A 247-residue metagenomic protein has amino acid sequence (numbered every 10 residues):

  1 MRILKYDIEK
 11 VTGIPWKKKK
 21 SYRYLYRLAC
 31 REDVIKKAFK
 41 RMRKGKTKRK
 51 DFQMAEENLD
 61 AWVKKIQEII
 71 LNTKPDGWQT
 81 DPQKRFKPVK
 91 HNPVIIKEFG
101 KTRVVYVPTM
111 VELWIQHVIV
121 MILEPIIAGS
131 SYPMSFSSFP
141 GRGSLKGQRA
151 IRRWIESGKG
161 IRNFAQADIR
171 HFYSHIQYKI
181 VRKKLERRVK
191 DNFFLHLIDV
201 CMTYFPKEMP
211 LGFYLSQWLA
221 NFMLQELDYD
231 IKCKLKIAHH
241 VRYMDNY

Functional and structural regions predicted by a protein language model:
M1-E68: Non-catalytic, polymerase-adjacent accessory regions of viral genome-replication enzymes
I8, T12-W16, K20-Y26, Q116 (+1 more regions): Active-site-proximal segment of RNA-dependent polymerases
K40-M54, I95-Y106, Y132-M134: Glycine-/proline-rich flexible loop or hinge segments
F52, E56, G141, M209 (+2 more regions): Conserved phosphate/pyrophosphate-binding and hydrolysis machinery centered on Walker-type P-loop NTPases, extending
E57-L59, V89-G100, Y132-K146, R170-H171 (+1 more regions): Short, glycine/charge-rich beta-strand/loop segments that flank catalytic centers and engage negatively charged groups
I69-K101, W114, K190-Y204: Reverse-transcriptase-like RNA-dependent polymerase core
K101-Y132, P206-C233: Conserved pre-motif C helix in the palm subdomain of viral-like polymerases
R152-Y247: Conserved polymerase palm-domain catalytic core
